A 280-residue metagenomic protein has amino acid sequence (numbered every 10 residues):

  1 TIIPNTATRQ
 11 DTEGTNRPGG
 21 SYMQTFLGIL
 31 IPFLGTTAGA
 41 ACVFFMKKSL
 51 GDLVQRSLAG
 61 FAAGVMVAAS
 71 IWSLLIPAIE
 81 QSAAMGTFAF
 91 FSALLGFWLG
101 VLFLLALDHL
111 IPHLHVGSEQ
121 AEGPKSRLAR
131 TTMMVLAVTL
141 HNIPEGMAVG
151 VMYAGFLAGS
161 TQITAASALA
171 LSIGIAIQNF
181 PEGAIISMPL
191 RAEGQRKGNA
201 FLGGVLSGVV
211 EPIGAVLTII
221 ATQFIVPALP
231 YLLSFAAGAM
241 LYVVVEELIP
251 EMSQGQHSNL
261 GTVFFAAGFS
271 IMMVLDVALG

Functional and structural regions predicted by a protein language model:
I2-G280: Intrinsically disordered, metal-sensing/regulatory segments
